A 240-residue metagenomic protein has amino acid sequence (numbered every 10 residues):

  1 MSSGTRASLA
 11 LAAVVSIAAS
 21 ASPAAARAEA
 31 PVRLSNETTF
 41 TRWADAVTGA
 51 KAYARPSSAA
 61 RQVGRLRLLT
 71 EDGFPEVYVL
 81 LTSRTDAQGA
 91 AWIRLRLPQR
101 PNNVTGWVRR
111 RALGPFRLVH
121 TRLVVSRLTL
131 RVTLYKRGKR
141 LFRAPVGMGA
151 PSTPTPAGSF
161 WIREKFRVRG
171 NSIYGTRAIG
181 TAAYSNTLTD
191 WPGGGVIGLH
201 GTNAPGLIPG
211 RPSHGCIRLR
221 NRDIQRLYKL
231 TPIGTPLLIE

Functional and structural regions predicted by a protein language model:
M1-A10: Bacterial N-terminal signal peptides that target proteins for export
A10-S20: Bacterial N-terminal signal peptides
A19-E29: Bacterial Sec-dependent signal peptides at the C-terminal "C-region" and cleavage site
R27-A28, Q99, A112-R122, A150-W161 (+1 more regions): Exported/periplasmic cell-wall-interacting domains
A28-T85: Beta-loop motif signature
A46-T48, Q88-A91, V125-L130, Y174: A short, compositionally biased
T70-L113: SH3/SH3-like beta-barrel superfamily modules
R110-M148: A structural motif detector for short, solvent-exposed N-terminal "entry" segments of globular domains
